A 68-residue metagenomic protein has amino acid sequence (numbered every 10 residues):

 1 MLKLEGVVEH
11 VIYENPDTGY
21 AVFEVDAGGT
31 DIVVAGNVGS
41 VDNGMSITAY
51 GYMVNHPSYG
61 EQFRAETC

Functional and structural regions predicted by a protein language model:
M1-N15, G51: Structural detector for short beta-strands of small beta-barrel domains
E5, V22-E24, T48-Y50: Beta-strand secondary-structure signal
Y13-V25: Short aromatic-glycine-enriched beta-strand elements
N15, A27-G29, N55: A generic beta-sheet turn/junction motif
P16-T18, D42, H56-S58: A cross-taxa feature marking solvent-exposed loop/turn segments within ectodomains of secreted and single-pass membrane
V22, Y52-C68: OB-fold/S1-family single-stranded nucleic acid-binding modules
V22-D42: Beta-strand/loop nucleic-acid-binding surfaces
G44-S46: Loop/turn positions that initiate beta-strands
